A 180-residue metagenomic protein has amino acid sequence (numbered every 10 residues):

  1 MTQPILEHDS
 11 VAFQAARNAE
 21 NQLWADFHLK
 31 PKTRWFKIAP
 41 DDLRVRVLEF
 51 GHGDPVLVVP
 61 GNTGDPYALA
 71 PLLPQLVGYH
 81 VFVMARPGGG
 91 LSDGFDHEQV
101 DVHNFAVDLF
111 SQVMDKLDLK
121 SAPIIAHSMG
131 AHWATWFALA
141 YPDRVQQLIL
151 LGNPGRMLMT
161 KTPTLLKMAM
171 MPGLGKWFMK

Functional and structural regions predicted by a protein language model:
M1-V56, G78-Y79, K120: Alpha/beta-hydrolase fold catalytic core
W24, G78-R86, L91, V107 (+2 more regions): Membrane-interface segments of envelope glycosyltransferases acting on lipid-linked substrates or membrane lipids
L43-D93: Conserved HGGG/HGGXW glycine-rich cap/lid loop of the alpha/beta-hydrolase fold
V56-V59, A122-L139, L148-L150: A generic "structured core" feature
G64, A68-L73, Y79, G155 (+1 more regions): Ligand-binding pocket scaffold of soluble enzyme catalytic domains
L73, M114, F137-A138: A conserved amphipathic alpha-helix that caps or lines the catalytic cleft of carbohydrate- and lipid-modifying enzymes
V83-M129: Active-site loop/oxyanion-hole signature of alpha/beta-hydrolase fold enzymes
T135-A140, V145-W177: Flexible "cap/lid" loop of the alpha/beta hydrolase fold
